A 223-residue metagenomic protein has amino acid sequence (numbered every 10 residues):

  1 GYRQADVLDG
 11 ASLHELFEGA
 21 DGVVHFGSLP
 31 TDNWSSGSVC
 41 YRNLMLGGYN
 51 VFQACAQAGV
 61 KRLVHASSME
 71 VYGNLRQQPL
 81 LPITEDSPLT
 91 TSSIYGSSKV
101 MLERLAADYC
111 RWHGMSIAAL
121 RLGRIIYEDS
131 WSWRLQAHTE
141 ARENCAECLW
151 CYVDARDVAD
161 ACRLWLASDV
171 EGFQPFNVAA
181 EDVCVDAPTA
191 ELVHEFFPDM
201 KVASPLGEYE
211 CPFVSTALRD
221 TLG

Functional and structural regions predicted by a protein language model:
Q4-N43, N74: NAD(P)H-binding glycine-rich loop region in Rossmannoid oxidoreductase-like domains and their noncatalytic homologs
V23-G27, L63-M69, L120-L122: SDR active-site strand-loop-helix element
Y41-G48, F52, V64, S98-K99 (+1 more regions): Short alpha-helix in the Rossmann-fold core of NAD(P)-dependent oxidoreductases
R42, L46, Q78-S116: Catalytic helix-loop patch of NAD(P)-dependent Rossmann-fold dehydrogenases
N50-I94: Conserved Rossmann-fold NAD(P)-dependent oxidoreductase catalytic core, especially the SDR/UDP-sugar
T90, A119-V153, D157: A conserved pocket-lining segment of Rossmann-fold NAD(P)-dependent short-chain dehydrogenase/reductase
W112-S116, Y127-E140, L164-P175: Glycine/proline-rich active-site loop of Rossmann-fold NAD(P)-dependent oxidoreductases
R156-G223: C-terminal substrate-binding subdomain of Rossmann-fold SDR/epimerase-dehydratase oxidoreductases
